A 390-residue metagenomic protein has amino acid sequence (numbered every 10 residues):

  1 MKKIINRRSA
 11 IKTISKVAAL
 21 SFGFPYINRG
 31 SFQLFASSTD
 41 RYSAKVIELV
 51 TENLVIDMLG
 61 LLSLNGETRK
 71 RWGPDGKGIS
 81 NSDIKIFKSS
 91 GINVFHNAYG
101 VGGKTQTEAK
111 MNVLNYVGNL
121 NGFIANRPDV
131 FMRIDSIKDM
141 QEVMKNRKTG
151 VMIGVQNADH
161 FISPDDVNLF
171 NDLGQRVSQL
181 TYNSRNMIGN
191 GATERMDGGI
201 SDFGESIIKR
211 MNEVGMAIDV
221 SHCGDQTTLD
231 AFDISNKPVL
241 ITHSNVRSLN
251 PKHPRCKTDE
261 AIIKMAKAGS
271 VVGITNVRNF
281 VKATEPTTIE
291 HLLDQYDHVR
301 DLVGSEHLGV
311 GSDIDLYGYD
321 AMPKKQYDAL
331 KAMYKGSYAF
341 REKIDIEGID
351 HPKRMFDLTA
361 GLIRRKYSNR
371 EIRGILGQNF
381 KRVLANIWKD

Functional and structural regions predicted by a protein language model:
I4-D197, P251-K267, V271-G273, V277-D390: N-terminal hydrophobic targeting/anchoring segments and the immediately downstream early-domain regions of hydrolases
S163-V167, T227-N236: Distinct, well-ordered alpha-helical segments
I200-M211: Alpha-helix-loop-beta-strand connector modules within alpha/beta enzyme cores
G204, T228, A261-M265: Structured alpha-helical segments in the cores of large, soluble enzyme domains
S206, C223-G224: Short glycine/proline-centered loop/turn elements that form peptide/ligand docking sites
G215-A217: Short active-site oxyanion
D219-S221: Catalytic beta/alpha-barrel core
P238-S244: Short hydrophobic/aromatic-enriched beta-strand-loop microsegments
